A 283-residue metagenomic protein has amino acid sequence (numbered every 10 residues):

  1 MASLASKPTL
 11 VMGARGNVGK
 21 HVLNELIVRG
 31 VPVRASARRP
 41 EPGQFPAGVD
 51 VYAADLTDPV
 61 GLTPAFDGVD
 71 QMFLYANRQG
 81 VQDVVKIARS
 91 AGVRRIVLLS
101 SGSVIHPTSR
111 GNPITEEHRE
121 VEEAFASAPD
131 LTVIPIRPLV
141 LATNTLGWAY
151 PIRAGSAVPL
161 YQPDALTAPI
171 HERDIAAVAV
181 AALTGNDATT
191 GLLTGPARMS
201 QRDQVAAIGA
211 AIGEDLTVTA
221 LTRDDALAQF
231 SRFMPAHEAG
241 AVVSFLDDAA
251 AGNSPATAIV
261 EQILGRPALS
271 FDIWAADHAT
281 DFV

Functional and structural regions predicted by a protein language model:
A2-P40, P46, T57-V60, D67-V69 (+6 more regions): Oxidoreductase cofactor-interface core, primarily capturing Rossmann-like NAD(P)-dependent enzymes
A54: Cofactor-binding loops of NAD(P)H-dependent oxidoreductases, dominated by short-chain dehydrogenase/reductases
F66, F73-Y75, H118, L141 (+2 more regions): Aromatic side chains
Q71-L74, L98: Redox-cofactor binding/interface segments in oxidoreductases and associated redox assembly factors
D224-V283: A hydrophobic C-terminal alpha-helical subdomain
